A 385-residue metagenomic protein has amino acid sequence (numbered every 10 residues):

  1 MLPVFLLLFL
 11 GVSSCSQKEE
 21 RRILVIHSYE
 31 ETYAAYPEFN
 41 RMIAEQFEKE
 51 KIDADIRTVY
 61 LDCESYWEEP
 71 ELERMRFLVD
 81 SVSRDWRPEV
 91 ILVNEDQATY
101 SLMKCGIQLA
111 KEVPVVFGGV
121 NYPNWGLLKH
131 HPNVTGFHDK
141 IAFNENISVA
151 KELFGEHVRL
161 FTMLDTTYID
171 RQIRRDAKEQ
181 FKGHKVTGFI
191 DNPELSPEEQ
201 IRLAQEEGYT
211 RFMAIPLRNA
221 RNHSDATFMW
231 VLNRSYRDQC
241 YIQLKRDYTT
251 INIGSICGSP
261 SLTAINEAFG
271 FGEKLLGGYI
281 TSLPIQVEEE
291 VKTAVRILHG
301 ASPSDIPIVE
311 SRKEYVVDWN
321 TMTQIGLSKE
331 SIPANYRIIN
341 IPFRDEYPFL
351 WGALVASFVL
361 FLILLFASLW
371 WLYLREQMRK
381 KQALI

Functional and structural regions predicted by a protein language model:
V12-S14: C-terminal motif of bacterial Sec signal peptides marking the signal peptidase cleavage site
E68-E89, C105-I107, E198-G208: Short, well-structured alpha-helical segments in soluble
L92-E95, E112-N121, I253-I265: Short beta-strand elements of ligand-binding domains
L127-N146, G272-I285: Short beta-strand elements at the ligand-binding edges of bilobed clamshell
T135-F181, P307-V317: An alpha-beta-alpha
V186-A301: Membrane-proximal low-complexity regions enriched in glycine and acidic/polar residues
S282, R296-S357: Hinge/cleft segment of the Venus flytrap/periplasmic-binding protein
I338-L384: Alpha-helical transmembrane signal-anchor helices
